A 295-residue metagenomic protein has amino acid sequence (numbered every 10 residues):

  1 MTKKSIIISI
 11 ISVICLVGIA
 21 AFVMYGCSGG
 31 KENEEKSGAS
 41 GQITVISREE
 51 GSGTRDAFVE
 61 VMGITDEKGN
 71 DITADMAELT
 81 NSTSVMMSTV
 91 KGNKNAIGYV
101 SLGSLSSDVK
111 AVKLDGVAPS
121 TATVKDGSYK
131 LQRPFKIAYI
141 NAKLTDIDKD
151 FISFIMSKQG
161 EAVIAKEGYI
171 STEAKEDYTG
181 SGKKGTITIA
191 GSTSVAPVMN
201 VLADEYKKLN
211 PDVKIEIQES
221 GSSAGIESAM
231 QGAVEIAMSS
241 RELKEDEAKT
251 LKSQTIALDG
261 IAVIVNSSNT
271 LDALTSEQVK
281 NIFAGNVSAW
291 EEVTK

Functional and structural regions predicted by a protein language model:
K4-K295: Exported/periplasmic ABC-transporter solute-binding proteins
